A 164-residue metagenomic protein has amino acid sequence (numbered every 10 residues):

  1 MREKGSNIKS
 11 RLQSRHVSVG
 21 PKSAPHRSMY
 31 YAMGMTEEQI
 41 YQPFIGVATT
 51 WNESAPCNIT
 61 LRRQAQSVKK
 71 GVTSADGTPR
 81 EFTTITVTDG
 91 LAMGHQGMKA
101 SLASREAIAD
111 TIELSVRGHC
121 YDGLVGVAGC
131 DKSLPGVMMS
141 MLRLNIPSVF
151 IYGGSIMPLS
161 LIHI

Functional and structural regions predicted by a protein language model:
R2-Q39: N-terminal amphipathic/basic leader segments beginning at the initiator methionine
S6-S14, I45-N52, I85-K99: Gly-rich Lys/Arg/Thr-decorated short loops/hinges at beta-loop-alpha junctions or inter-strand turns that position
P25-Y31, T78-G126: Glycine-rich oxoanion-binding loops at beta->alpha junctions
E37-Y41, G46, N52-E81: Glycine-rich phosphate/diphosphate-binding loop of Rossmann-like nucleotide-binding domains
P56-C57, E106-D110, C130-M138, P158-S160: Short glycine/serine/threonine-rich phosphate/pyrophosphate-binding segments that cradle anionic phosphate groups
R63-S67, K99, M139-F150, M157: A glycine- and small-aliphatic-rich helix-loop capping segment at beta-alpha/alpha-beta transitions that lines
S115-V137, S148-Y152: A short, small-residue-rich loop immediately preceding and capping a beta-strand
I162-I164: Conserved small/polar residues in nucleotide/adenosyl-binding loops
